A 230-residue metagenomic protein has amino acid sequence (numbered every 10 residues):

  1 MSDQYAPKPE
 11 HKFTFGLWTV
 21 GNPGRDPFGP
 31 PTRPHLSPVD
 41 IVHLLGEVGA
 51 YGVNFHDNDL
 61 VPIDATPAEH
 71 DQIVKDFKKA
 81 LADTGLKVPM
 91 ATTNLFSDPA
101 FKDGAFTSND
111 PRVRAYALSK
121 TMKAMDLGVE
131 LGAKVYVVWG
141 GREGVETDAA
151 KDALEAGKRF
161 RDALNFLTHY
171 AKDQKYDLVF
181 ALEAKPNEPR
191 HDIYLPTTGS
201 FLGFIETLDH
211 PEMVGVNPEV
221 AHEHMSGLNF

Functional and structural regions predicted by a protein language model:
M1-L17: N-terminal amphipathic alpha-helix/helix-capping segment at the start of soluble metabolic enzymes
F15, F55, V138, L182 (+1 more regions): Conserved beta-strand positions
G16-R25: Short polar catalytic/cofactor-binding loops
R33-D40, L44, A65-K79: Aromatic- and glycine-enriched glycan-recognition loops and surfaces that form the carbohydrate-binding subsites
R33-V61, K123, G132: Catalytic domains of carbohydrate-active enzymes, especially glycoside hydrolases
G52-F77, G140-G141: Glycine-rich, proline-tolerant flexible connector loops at the mouths of alpha/beta enzymes
Q72-T93, S97-G215, M225: Active-site acidic/histidine proton-transfer and metal-coordination neighborhood in alpha/beta enzyme cores
S226-F230: Histidine/acidic-residue-rich catalytic or RNA/ligand-binding cores of hydrolases and nuclease-related proteins
